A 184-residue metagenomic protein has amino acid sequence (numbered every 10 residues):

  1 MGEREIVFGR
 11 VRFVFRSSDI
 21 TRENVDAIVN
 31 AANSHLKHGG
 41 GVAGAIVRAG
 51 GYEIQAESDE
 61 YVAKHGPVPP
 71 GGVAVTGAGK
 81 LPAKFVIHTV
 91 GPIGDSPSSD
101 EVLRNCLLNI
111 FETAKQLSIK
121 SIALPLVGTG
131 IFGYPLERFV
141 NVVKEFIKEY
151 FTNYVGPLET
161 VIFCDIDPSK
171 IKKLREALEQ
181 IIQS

Functional and structural regions predicted by a protein language model:
M1-Q116: Glycine-/small-residue-enriched capping loops at alpha/beta junctions
I93-S184: Phosphate/ribose-phosphate-bearing ligand recognition and processing surfaces, centered on ADP-ribose/NAD(+/P+) systems
